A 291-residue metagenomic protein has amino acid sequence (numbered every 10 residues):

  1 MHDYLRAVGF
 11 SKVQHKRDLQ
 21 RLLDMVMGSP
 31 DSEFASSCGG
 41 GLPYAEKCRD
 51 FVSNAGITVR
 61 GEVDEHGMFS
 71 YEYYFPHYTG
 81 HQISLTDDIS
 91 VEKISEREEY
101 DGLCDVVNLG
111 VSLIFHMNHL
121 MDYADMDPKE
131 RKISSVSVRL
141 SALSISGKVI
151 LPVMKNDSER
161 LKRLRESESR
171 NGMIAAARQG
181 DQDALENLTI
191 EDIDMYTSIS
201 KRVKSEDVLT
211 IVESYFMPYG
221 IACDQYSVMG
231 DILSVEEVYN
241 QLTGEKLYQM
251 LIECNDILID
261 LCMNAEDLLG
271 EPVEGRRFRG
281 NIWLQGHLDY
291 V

Functional and structural regions predicted by a protein language model:
M1-G40: N-terminal alpha-helical "arm" segments
C38-G220: Long, hydrophobic alpha/beta structural blocks
F115-N118, I259-A265: Short amphipathic beta-strand/extended segments with alternating polar/hydrophobic composition
M217, E236-V238, E266: Eukaryotic intrinsically disordered and solvent-exposed regulatory patches
Y219-D231, R276: Short coil-to-beta-strand transition motifs
L233-L261: OB-fold (S1/OB) nucleic-acid-binding surfaces
N264-G280: Short nucleic-acid-contacting surface segments enriched for D/E, G, S/T with interspersed K/R
W283-V291: Short, Lys/Arg- and Gly-enriched loop/turn segments at beta-strand edges
